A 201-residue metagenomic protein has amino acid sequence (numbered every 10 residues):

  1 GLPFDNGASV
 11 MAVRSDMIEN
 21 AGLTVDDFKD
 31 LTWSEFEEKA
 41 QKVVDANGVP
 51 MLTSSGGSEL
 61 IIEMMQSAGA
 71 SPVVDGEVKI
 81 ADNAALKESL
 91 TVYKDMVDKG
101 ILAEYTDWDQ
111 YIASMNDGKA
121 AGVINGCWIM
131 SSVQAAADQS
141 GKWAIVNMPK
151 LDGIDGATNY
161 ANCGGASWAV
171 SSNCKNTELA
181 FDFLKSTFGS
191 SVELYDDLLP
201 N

Functional and structural regions predicted by a protein language model:
G1-D5, S9, E19, S34-V78 (+2 more regions): Extracytoplasmic/periplasmic solute-binding protein
S9-V13, M65, W168-V170: Short glycine- and hydrophobic/aromatic-rich loop-to-beta-strand nucleating segment in the catalytic cores
D16-F28, K99-I101: Aromatic-glycine-rich donor-binding/catalytic loop that engages nucleotide-sugar donors across glycosyltransferases
A21, K99, A136-P200: Extracytoplasmic/periplasmic substrate-recognition and gating elements
D30-E37, A103-D117: Short helix-initiation/N-cap motifs at beta->coil->alpha
E37-K42, G76-Y105, M148: Glycine-centered hinge/linker elements that transmit conformational signals in sensory and ligand-binding systems
G57, W108, N125-M130, G164-A166: Beta->alpha turn/N-cap motifs
A121-G126, A144-V146: Paired acidic/hydrophobic, glycine-rich loop segments that form the ligand-binding mouth/hinge of periplasmic-binding
